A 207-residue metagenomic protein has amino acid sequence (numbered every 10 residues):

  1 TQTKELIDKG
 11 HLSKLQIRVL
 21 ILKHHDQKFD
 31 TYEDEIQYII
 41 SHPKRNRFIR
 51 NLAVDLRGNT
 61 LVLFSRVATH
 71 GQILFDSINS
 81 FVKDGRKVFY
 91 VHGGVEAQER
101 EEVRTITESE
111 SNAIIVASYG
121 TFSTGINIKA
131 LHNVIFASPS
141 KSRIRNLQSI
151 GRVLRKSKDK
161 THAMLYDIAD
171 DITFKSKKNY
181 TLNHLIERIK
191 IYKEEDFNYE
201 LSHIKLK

Functional and structural regions predicted by a protein language model:
T1, L20, V91: Hydrophobic residues at beta-strand termini and immediately following loops that shape nucleotide-binding pockets
T1-Q16, Y192: Post-DEXD/H (motif II) to motif III coupling segment of the RecA-like Helicase ATP-binding lobe
D26-F81: Conserved interdomain hinge at the start of the Helicase C-terminal
I36-H42, V91-V95, N112: Short, flexible loop segments at the rims of nucleotide/cofactor-binding pockets, characterized by
R57-G58, G85-R86, S111-N112, L131: Short, high-confidence coil segments that cap the C-terminus of an alpha-helix and link into the following beta-strand
L61, N79-E101: Conserved RecA-like helicase motor-core motifs
G93-E195: Conserved RecA-like P-loop NTPase helicase motor core
I189-K207: Charged phosphate-binding loop/patch that engages nucleotide di/tri-phosphates or the phosphate backbone of nucleic
